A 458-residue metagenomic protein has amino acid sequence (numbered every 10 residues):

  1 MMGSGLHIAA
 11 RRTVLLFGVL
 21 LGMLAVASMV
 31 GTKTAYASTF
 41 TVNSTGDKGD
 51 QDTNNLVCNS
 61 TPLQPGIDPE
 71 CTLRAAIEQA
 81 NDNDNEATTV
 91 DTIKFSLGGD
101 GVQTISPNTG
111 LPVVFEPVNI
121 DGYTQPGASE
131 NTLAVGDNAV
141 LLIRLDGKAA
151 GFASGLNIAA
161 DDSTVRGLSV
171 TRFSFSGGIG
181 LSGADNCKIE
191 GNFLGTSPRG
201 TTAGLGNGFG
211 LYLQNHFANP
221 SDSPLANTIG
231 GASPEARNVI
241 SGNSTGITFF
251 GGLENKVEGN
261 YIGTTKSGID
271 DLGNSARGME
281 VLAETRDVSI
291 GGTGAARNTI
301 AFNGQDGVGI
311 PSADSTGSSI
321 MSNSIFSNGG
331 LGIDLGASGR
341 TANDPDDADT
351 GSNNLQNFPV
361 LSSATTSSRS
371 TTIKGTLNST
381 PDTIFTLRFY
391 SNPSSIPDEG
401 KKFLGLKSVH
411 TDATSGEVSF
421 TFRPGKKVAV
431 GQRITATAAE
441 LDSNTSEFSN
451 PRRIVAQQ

Functional and structural regions predicted by a protein language model:
M1-S38: Sec-dependent, cleavable N-terminal signal peptides
V26-E190, T196-N207, P234-G242, I269-G273 (+2 more regions): N-terminal, post-signal-peptide segments of secreted/periplasmic proteins
L156, F209-A218, L225-N227, R277: Long, polar low-complexity repeats
A160, A184, N215-H216, P224 (+3 more regions): Small-residue (G/S/T/A) turn/hinge positions that recur once per unit in extracellular repeat modules
I179, I189, L194, L211 (+5 more regions): Fold-core signature of tandem repeat domains
V281-T285, P311: Long, low-complexity, polar and repeat-rich extracellular regions of very large Gram-negative surface proteins
